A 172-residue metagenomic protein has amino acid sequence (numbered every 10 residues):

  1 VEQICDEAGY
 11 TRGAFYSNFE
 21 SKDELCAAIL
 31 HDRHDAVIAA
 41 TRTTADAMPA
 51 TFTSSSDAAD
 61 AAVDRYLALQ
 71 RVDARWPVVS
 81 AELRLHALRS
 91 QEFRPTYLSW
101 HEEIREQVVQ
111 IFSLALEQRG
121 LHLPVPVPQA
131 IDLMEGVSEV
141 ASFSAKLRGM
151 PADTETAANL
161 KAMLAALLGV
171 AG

Functional and structural regions predicted by a protein language model:
V1-A28: Helix-turn-helix
F15, L30, A74, L83: Aromatic/pi-system hotspot detector in well-structured domains
S21, H86-Q91: Short loop-to-helix capping motifs
A28, T41-R75, V127-M134: Hydrophobic alpha-helical connector segments
H31-V37: Short, basic, alpha-helical segments at the C-terminal edge of helix-turn-helix-like DNA-binding modules
I38, R71-A81, Q91-Q118, Q129 (+1 more regions): Amphipathic alpha-helical packing segments from all-alpha helical-bundle domains
M48, R84-L88, A141, A145-G149: Secondary-structure edge/capping motif, primarily at the C-terminal ends of alpha-helices and the immediately following
R94-L98, L116-L167, A171-G172: Hydrophobic/aromatic-rich alpha-helical bundle segments in the mid-to-C-terminal region
